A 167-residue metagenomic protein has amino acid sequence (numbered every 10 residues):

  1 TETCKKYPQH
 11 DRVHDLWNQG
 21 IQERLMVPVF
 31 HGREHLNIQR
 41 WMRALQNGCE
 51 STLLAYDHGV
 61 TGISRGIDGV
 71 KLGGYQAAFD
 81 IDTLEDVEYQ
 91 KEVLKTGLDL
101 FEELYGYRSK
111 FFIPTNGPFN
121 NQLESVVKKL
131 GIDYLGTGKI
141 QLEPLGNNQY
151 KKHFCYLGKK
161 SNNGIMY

Functional and structural regions predicted by a protein language model:
T1-F111, G117-I165: Catalytic alpha-helical scaffold of carbohydrate-active enzymes acting on polysaccharides/glycoconjugates
